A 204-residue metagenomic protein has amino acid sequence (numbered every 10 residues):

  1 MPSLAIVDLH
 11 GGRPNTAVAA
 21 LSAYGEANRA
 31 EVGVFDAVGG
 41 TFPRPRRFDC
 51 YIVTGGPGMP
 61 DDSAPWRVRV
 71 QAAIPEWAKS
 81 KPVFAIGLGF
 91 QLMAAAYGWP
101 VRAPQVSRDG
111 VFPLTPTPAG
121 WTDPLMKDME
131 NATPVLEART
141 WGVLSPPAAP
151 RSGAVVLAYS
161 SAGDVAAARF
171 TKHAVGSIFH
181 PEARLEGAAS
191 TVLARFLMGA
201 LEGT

Functional and structural regions predicted by a protein language model:
M1-A78, L193-T204: N-terminal beta1-alpha1 cap of cysteine-dependent amidohydrolase-like domains
R13, T41, P60, L92 (+3 more regions): Flexible, glycine-rich phosphate/dinucleotide-binding loops and adjacent beta-alpha linkers at cofactor/substrate
T16-A19, R46, P65, L88 (+3 more regions): Generic recognition of short, well-ordered alpha-helical segments
F35, I86, S177-F179: Short glycine/serine/threonine-enriched helix-capping/active-site loop that flanks the nucleotide-sugar donor pocket
D36, G58, G89-Q91, W141 (+1 more regions): Catalytic metal-binding/acid-base residues of hydrolase active sites
T54-G120: Cysteine-nucleophile active-site neighborhood
Y97-F170, A174-G187: Pocket-forming structural segment of enzyme catalytic cores
